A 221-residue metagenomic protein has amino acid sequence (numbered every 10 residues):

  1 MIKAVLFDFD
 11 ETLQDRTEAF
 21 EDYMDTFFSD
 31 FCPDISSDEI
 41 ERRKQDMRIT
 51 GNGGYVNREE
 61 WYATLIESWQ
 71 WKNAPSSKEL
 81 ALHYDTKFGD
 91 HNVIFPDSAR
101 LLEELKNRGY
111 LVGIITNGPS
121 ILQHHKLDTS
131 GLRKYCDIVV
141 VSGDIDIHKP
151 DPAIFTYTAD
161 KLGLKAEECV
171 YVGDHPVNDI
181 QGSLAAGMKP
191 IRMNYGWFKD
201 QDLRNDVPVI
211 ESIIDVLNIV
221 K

Functional and structural regions predicted by a protein language model:
M1-V5, E18, P33, A99 (+2 more regions): Asp-based, Mg2+/Mn2+-dependent phosphohydrolase catalytic module
I2-P96: N-terminal helical cap/lid subdomain that shapes the substrate entry/recognition surface in HAD-like hydrolases
G53, N92, I114, V170-Y171: Residue-level marker of alpha-helix boundaries and capping positions
Y110-V112: Short beta-strand/loop segments at the ligand-binding rim of alpha/beta enzyme cores
